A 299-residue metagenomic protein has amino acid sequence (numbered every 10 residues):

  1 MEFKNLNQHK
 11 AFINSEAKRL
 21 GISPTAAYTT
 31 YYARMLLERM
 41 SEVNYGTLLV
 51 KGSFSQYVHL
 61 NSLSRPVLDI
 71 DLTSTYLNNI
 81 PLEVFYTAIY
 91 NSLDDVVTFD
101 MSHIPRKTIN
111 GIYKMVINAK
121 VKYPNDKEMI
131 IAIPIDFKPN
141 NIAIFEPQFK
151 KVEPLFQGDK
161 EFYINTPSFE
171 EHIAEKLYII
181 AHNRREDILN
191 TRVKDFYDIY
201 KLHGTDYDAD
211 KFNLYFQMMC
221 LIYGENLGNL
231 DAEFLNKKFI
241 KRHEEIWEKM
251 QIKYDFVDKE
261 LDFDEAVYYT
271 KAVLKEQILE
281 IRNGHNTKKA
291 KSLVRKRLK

Functional and structural regions predicted by a protein language model:
M1-L48, V58-P66, I70, S74-K299: Structured mid-to-C-terminal alpha-helical surface segments
V50-F54: Glycine-rich beta-strand-to-loop/alpha-helix junction loops that act as flexible
